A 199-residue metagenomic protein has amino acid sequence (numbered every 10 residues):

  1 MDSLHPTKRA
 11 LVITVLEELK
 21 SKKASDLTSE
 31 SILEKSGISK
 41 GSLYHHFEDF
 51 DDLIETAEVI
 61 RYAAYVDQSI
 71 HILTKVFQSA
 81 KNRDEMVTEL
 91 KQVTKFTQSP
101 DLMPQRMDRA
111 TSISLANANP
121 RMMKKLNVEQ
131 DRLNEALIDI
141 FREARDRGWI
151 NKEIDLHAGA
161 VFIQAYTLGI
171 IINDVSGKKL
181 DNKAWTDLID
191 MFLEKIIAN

Functional and structural regions predicted by a protein language model:
M1-P6: N-terminal intrinsically disordered/low-complexity leader segments
K8, E58, Y62, L102 (+2 more regions): Amphipathic, non-transmembrane alpha-helical scaffold segments
A10, E18-I60: Helix-turn-helix
A10, T14-K22, Q68-K75, D108 (+2 more regions): Solvent-exposed, amphipathic alpha-helical segments
T56, S69-P104, L156-I163, T186: Hydrophobic alpha-helical connector segments
K91-Q92, F96, R142-E143, A165-I172 (+1 more regions): C-terminal peripheral helix-coil segments that are non-catalytic and often amphipathic
S99-K124: Amphipathic alpha-helical segments used for helix-helix packing
L115-M123, D131-G159, K195-N199: Hydrophobic alpha-helical bundle segments that form small-molecule/ligand-binding pockets
